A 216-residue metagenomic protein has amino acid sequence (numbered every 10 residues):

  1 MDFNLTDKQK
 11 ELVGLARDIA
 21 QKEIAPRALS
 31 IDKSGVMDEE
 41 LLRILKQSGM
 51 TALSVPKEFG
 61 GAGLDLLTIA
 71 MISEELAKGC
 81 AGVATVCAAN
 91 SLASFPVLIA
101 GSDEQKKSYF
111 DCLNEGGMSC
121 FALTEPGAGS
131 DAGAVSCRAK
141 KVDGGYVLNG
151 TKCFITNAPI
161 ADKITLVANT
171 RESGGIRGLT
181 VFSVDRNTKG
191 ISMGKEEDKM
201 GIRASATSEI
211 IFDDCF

Functional and structural regions predicted by a protein language model:
M1-C87, S108: Amphipathic, small/basic residue-rich leader segments at the start of a protein or domain
Q9, A20, G49, P56 (+7 more regions): Buried hydrophobic positions in well-ordered alpha/beta secondary-structure cores of metabolic enzymes
T85-E104, G129-A132: N-terminal glycine-rich flavin-associated loop
E115-T124: A short, Trp-centered hydrophobic/proline-enriched beta-strand micro-motif
G127-S130, F154-N157, E172-S173, K199-A206: Short Gly/Pro-enriched turn/cap motifs at secondary-structure boundaries
D131-N149: Cytochrome P450 C-terminal beta-domain/meander region
A134-S136, N187-C215: Flexible, small-/acidic-enriched active-site or ligand-binding loops
G145, N149-M193: A short core secondary-structure module
